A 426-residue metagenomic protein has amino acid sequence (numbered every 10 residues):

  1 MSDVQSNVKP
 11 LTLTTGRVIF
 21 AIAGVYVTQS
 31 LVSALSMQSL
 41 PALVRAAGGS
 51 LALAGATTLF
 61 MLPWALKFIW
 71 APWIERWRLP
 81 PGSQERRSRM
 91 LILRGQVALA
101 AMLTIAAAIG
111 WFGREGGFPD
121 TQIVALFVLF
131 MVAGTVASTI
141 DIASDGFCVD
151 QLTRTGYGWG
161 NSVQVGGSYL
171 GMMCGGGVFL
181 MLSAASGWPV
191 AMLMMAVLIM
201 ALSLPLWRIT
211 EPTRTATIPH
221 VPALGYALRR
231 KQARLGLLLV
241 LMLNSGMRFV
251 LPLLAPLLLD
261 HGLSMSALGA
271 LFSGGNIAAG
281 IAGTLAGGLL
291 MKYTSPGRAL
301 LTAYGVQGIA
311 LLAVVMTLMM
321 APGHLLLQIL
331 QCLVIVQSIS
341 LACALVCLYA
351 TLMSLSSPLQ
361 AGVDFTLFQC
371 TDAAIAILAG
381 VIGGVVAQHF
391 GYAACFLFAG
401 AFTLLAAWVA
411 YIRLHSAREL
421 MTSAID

Functional and structural regions predicted by a protein language model:
S2-T15, E211-L238: Juxtamembrane intracellular "pre-TM" segments in multi-pass secondary transporters
S6-W64, R234-L239, N244-H261, G269: Helix-loop boundary and gating motifs at the non-cytosolic
K67, G158-G177, Q369-A379: Glycine-rich segments within core transmembrane alpha-helices of 12-TM secondary carriers
K67-Q84, A282-G297, A387: Helix-to-loop junctions at the C-terminal end of transmembrane segments in multipass secondary transporters
L93-P119, V306-G323: C-terminal ends and interior cores of transmembrane alpha-helices in multi-pass membrane transporters/permeases
R94-A100, V190-W207, A394-I412: Symmetry-related core transmembrane helices of the 12-TM Major Facilitator Superfamily/SLC fold
T139-L152, A342-S357: Intracellular juxtamembrane helix-capping segments at the cytosolic ends of symmetry-related transmembrane helices
R298-L348: C-terminal transmembrane helical hairpin of 12-TM major facilitator-type secondary transporters
